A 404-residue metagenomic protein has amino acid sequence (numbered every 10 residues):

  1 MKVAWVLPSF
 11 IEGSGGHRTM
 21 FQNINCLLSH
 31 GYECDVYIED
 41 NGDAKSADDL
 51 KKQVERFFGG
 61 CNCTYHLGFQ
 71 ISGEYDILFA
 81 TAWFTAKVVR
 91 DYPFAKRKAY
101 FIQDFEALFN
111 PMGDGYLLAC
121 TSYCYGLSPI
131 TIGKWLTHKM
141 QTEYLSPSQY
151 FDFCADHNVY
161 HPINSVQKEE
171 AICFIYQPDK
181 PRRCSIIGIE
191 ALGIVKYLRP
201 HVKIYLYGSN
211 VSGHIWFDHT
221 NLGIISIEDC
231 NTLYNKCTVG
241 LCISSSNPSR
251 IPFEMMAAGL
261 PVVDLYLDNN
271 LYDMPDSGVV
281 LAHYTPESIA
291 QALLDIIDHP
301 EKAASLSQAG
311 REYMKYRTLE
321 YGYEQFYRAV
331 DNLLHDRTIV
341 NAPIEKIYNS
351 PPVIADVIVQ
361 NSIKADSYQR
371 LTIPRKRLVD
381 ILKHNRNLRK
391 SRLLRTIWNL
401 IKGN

Functional and structural regions predicted by a protein language model:
T19, K139-T220, I224-I227: Conserved catalytic-core segment of nucleotide-activated headgroup transferases in glycan assembly
L67-Q70, M112-P129: Membrane-proximal helix-turn-helix segments that form the acceptor-binding/catalytic region of lipid-linked
Q70-G73, S226-C237, A257: Short acidic alpha-helix that forms the nucleotide-activated donor recognition element in Leloir-type transferases
V88-V89, F109, Y125-P147: A short, active-site helix/loop in glycosyltransferases that binds the activated sugar's phosphate group
N235-N247, L260: Acidic donor-binding loop of glycosyltransferase active sites
P261-L265: Short hydrophobic beta-strand element within catalytic cores of glycosyltransferases and related nucleotide-activated
G278-P286, D295-P300: Conserved acidic donor-binding segment of nucleotide-sugar-dependent glycosyltransferases
D298-I358: A charged, aromatic-enriched C-terminal amphipathic alpha-helix characteristic of glycosyltransferases across folds
